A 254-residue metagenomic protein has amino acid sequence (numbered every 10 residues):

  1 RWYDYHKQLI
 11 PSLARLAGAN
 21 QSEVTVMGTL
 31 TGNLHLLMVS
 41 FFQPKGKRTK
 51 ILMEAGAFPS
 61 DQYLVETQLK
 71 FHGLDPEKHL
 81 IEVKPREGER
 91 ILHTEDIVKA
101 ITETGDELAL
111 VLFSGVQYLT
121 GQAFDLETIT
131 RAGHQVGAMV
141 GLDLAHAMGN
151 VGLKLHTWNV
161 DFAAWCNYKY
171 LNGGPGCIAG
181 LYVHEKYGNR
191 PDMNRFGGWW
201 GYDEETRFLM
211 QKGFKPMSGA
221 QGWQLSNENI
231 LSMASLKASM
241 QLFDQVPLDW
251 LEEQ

Functional and structural regions predicted by a protein language model:
R1-Q254: Pyridoxal 5′-phosphate
